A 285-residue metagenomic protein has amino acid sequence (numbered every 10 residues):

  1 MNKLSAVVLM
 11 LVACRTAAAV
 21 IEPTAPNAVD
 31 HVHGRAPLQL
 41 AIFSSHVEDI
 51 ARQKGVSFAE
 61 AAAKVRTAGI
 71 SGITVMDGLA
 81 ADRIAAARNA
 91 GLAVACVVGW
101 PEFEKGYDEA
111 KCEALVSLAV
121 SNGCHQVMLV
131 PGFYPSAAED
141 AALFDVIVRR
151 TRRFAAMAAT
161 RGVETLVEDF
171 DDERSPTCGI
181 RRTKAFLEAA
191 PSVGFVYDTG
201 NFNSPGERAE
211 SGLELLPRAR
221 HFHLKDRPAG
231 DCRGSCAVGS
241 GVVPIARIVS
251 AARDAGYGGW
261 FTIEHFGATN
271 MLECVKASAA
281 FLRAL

Functional and structural regions predicted by a protein language model:
V20-H125, G194, R283-A284: N-terminal pre-domain/capping segments
P37-A41, G72, A93-C96, H125-M128 (+4 more regions): Structural preference for beta-strand elements that scaffold enzyme active sites
F43-V47, M76-G78, G99-F103, G132-Y134 (+4 more regions): Active-site beta-loop-alpha junctions enriched in small/polar residues
V65, A87, A119, T165 (+5 more regions): Conserved, mostly hydrophobic/aromatic
A86-P101, V148-A158, F186-A190, I245-I248: Alpha-helix-loop-beta-strand connector modules within alpha/beta enzyme cores
V97, A156-V242: Acidic/histidine-rich catalytic cores of soluble enzymes
S121-D140, R161-D172, T262-I263: Active-site groove signature of glycoside hydrolases
M271-L285: C-terminal helical cap(s) of enzyme catalytic domains, especially alpha/beta-barrels
